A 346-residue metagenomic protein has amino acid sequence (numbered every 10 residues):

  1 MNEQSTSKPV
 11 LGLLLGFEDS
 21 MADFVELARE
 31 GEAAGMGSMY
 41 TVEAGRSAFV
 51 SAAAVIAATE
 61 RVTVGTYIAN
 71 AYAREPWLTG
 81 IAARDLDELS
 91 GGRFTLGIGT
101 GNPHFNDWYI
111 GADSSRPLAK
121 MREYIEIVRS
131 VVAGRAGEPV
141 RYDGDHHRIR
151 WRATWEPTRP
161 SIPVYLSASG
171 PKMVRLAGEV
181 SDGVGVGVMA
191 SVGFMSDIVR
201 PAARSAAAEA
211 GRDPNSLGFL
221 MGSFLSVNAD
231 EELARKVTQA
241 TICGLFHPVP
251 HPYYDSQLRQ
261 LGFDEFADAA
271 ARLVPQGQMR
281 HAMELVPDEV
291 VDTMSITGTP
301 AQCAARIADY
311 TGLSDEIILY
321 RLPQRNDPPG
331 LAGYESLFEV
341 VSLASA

Functional and structural regions predicted by a protein language model:
M1-A346: Active-site-adjacent structural elements that line small-molecule/cofactor binding pockets in enzymes
